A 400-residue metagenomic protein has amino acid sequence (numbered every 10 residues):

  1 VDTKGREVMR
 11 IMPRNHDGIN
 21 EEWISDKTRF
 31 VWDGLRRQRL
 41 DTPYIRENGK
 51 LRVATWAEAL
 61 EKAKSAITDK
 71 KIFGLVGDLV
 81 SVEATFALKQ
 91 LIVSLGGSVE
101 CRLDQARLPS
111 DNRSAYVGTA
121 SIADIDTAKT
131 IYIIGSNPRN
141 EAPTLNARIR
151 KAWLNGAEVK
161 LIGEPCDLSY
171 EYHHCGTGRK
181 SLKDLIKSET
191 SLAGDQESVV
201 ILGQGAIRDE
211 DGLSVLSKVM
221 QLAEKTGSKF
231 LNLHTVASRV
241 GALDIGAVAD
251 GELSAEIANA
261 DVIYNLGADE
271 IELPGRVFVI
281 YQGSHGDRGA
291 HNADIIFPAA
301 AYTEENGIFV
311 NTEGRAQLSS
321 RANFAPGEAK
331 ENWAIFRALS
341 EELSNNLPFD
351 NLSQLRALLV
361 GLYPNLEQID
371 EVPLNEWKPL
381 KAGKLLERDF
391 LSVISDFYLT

Functional and structural regions predicted by a protein language model:
D2-E7: Short acidic-glycine loop/turn motifs at beta-strand connectors
V8-V80: Catalytic P-loop NTP-binding/switch module of NTPases
W23, Q38, F86, H291 (+1 more regions): Feature representing long, continuous alpha-helical segments
S25, G74, L88-L91, I149 (+2 more regions): A residue-level signal for conserved active-site and pocket-lining positions in enzyme catalytic cores
V76-T85, N140: Cofactor-cradling patches in redox/metallo enzymes
V82-K89, E210-S214: Short glycine/threonine-rich loop-to-helix capping motif typified by GTGT followed within a few residues by an Asp-Pro
L95, V99, L103-Q368: Non-catalytic alpha/beta scaffold blocks inside enzyme catalytic domains
S353-T400: Long, low-complexity segments enriched in small/aliphatic residues
